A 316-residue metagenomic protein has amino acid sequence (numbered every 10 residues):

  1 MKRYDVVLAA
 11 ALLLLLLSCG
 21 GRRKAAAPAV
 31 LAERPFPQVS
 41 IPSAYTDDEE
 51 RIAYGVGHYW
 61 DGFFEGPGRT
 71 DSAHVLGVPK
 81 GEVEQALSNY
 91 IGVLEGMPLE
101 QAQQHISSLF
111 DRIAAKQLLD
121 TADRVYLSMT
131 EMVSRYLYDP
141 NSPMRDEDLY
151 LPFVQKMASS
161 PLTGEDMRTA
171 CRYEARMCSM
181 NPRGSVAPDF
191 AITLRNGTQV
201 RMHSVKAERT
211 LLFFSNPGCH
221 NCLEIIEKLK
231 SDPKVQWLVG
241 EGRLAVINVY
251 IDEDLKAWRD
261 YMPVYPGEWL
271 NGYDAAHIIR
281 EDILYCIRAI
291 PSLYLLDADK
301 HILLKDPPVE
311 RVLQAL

Functional and structural regions predicted by a protein language model:
M1-L8: Bacterial N-terminal signal peptides that target proteins for export
L16-S18: C-terminal motif of bacterial Sec signal peptides marking the signal peptidase cleavage site
G20-T198: Oxidative protein folding and maturation machinery
P188, T210, I290-P291: Short loop/turn microsegments at loop-to-beta-strand junctions
V200-S231, A245-I247: Short active-site neighborhood of thiol/selenol oxidoreductases, capturing the structured segment around
I226-P263, H277-E281: Structural microenvironment flanking redox-active thiols in thiol-disulfide oxidoreductases
M262-Y294, A298: Short, internal strand/loop/helix patches that form the active-site neighborhood or redox-interaction surface
A289-L316: Non-catalytic, surface beta->alpha helical segment in thiol-disulfide oxidoreductase systems
